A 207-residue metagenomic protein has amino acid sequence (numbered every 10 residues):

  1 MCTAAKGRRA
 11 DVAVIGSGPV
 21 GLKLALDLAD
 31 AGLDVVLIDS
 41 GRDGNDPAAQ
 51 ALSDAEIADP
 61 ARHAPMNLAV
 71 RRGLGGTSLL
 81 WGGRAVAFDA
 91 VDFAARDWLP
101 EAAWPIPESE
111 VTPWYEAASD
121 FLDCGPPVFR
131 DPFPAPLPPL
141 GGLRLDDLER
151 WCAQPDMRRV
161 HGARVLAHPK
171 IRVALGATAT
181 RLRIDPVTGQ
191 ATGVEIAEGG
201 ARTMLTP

Functional and structural regions predicted by a protein language model:
C2-R9, G44-E56: Accessory recognition modules or surfaces
A4-V20, V36: Beta1/beta-strand and adjacent pyrophosphate-binding region of the FAD-binding site in flavoprotein oxidoreductases
G7-A10, G200-P207: Core beta-strand elements of the Rossmann-like FAD/NAD(P) dinucleotide-binding domain in flavoenzyme oxidoreductases
K23: Short alpha-helical segment within the catalytic ATP-binding CA
A29-A51: Glycine-rich FAD pyrophosphate-binding loop
A55-V128: Redox-cofactor-proximal catalytic regions of oxidoreductases
D97-P100, W104-A197: Conserved redox-cofactor binding core of oxidoreductases
